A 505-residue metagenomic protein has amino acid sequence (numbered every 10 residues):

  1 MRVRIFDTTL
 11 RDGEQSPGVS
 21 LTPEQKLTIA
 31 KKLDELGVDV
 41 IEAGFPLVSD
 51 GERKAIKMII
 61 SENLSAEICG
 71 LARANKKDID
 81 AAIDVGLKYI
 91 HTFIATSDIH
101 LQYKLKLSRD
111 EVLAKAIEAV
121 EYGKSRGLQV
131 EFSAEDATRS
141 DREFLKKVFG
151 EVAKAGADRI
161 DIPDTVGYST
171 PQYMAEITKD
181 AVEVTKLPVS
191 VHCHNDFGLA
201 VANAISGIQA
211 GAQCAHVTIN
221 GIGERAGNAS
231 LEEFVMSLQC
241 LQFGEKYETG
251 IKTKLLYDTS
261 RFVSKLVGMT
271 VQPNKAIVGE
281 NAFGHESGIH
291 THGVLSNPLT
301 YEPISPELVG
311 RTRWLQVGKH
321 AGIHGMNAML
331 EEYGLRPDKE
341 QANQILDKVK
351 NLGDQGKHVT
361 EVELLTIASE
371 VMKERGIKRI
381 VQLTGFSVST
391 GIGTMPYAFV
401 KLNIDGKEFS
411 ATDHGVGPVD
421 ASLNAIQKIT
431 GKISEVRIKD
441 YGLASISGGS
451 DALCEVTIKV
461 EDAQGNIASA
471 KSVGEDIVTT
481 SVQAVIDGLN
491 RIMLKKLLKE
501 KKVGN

Functional and structural regions predicted by a protein language model:
R2-V3, T9, M236, F243-T412 (+1 more regions): A mid-to-C-terminal "edge-of-domain" accessory segment
V3-I5, D12-I41, K54, M58-E62 (+2 more regions): Alpha/beta enzyme core
V19, F45, I68, A72 (+12 more regions): Hydrophobic alpha-helical scaffolding
I59, G223-G250: C-terminal helical cap(s) of enzyme catalytic domains, especially alpha/beta-barrels
H192-I219: Small-aliphatic-rich amphipathic alpha-helix that forms the alpha element of a beta-alpha
Y397, D405-S434, K439-I446: Small-residue-enriched alpha-helical segments and adjacent helix-cap loops that form tight helix-helix packing
A398-L402, I446-S469: Positively charged, aromatic-enriched nucleic acid-contacting surfaces
N466-S469, V473-K502: Mixed-charge, glycine-accented linear interaction segment located at domain edges/termini
